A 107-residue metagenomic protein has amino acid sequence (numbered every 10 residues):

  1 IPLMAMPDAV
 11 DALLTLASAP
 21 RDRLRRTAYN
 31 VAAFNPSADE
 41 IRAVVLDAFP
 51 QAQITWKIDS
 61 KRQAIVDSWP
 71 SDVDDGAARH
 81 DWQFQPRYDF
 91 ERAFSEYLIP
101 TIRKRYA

Functional and structural regions predicted by a protein language model:
P2-A107: C-terminal substrate-binding subdomain of Rossmann-fold SDR/epimerase-dehydratase oxidoreductases
